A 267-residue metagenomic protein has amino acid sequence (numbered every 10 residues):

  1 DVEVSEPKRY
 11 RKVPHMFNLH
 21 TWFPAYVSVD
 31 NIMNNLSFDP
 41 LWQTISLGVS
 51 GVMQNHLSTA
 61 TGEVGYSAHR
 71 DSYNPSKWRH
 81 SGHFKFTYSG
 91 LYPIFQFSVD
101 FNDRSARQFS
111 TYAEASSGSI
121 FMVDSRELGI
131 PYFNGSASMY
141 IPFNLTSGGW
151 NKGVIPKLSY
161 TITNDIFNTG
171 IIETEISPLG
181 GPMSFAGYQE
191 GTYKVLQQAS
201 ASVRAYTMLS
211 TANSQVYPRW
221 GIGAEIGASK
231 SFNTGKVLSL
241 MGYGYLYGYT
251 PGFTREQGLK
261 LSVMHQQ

Functional and structural regions predicted by a protein language model:
D1, T87-I94, T250-R255: C-terminal, active-site-flanking charged/polar segments
D1-T87, Q189-R219: Outer-membrane beta-barrel initiation region
L47, V52-H56, A60-S136, I141: Outer membrane beta-barrel translocator domains of Type V secretion systems
D100-Q267: Transmembrane beta-strand segments of outer-membrane beta-barrel domains in Gram-negative and organellar OMPs
